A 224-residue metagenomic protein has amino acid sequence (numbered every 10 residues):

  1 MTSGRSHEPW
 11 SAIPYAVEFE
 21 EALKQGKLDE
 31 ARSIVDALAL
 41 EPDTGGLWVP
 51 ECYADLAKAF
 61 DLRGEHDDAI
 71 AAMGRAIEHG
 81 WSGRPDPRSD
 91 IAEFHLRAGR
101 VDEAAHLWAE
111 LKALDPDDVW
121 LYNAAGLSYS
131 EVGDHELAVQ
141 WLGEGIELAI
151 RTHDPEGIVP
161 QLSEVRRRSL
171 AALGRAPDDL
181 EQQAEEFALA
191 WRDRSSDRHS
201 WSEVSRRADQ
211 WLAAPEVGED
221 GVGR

Functional and structural regions predicted by a protein language model:
T2-P9, A37-L47, G74-S82, A109-D117 (+1 more regions): Solenoid-like repeat scaffolds
Y15-E18, Y53, R88, Y122 (+3 more regions): TPR repeat positional signature
L28-A31, H66, V101, H135: TPR-repeat structural position
G46, W81-D86, D115-N123, E147-L162 (+1 more regions): Boundary/linker segments of alpha-helical solenoid repeat arrays
L47-L121: Alpha-helical adaptor scaffolds
G133-H153, R167, L180-R192: TPR/TPR-like (Sel1-like) alpha-helical repeat modules
